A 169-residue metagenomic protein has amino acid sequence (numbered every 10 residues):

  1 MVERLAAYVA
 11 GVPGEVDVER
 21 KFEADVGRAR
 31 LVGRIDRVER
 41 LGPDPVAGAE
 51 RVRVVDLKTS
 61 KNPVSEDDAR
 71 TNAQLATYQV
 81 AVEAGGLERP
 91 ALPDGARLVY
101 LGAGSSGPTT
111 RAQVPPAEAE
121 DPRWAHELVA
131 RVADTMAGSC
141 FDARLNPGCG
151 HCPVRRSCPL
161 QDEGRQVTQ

Functional and structural regions predicted by a protein language model:
M1-Q169: RecB-family 4Fe-4S metal-dependent nuclease core
